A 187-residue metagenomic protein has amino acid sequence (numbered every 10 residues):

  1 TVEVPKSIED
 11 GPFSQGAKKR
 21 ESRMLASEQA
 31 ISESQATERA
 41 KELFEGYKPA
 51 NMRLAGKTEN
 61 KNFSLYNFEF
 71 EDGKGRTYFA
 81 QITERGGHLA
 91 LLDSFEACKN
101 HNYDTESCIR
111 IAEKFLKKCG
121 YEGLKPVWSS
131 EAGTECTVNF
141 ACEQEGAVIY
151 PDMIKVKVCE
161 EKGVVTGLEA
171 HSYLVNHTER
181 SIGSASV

Functional and structural regions predicted by a protein language model:
T1-V187: Long, terminal "pre-/pro-" and other extracytoplasmic accessory regions that lie outside the mature folded/catalytic
